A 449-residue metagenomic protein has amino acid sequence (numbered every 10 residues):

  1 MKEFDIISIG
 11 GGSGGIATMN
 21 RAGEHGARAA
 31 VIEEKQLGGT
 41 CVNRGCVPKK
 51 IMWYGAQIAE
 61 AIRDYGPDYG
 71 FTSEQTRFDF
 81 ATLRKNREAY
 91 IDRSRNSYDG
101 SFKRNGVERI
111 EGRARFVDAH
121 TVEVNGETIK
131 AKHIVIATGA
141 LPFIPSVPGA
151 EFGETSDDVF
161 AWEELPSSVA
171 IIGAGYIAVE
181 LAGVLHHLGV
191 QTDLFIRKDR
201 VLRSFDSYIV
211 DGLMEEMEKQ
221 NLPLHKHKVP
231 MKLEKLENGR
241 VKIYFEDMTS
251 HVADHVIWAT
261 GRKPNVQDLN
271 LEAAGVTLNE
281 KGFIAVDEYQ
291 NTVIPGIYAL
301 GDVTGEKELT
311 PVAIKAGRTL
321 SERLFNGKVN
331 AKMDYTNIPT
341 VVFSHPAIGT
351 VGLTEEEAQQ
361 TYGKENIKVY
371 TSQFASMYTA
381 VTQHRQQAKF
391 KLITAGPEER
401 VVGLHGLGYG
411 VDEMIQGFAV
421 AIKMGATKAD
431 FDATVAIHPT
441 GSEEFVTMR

Functional and structural regions predicted by a protein language model:
M1-G12, L165-I172: Beta1/beta-strand and adjacent pyrophosphate-binding region of the FAD-binding site in flavoprotein oxidoreductases
K2-F4, N20-A27, I32-L165, K198-L202 (+6 more regions): Glycine-rich flavin
I7-G14, T18-K35, T40, V47 (+3 more regions): Flexible, glycine-rich terminal cap/loop adjacent to redox cofactors in electron-transfer oxidoreductases
C46, T138-Q191, P223-L224, E272-A274 (+2 more regions): Glycine-rich dinucleotide-binding loop and its adjacent helix/turn
E111, R115-E123, I129, L188-E288 (+3 more regions): A Rossmann-like FAD-binding core segment of flavoenzymes
E151-P166, S250-G327: FAD-site-proximal beta/loop scaffold in flavoenzymes
G212, L300-Q359, D430, H438-R449: A conserved FAD-binding loop/helix module that cradles the flavin
